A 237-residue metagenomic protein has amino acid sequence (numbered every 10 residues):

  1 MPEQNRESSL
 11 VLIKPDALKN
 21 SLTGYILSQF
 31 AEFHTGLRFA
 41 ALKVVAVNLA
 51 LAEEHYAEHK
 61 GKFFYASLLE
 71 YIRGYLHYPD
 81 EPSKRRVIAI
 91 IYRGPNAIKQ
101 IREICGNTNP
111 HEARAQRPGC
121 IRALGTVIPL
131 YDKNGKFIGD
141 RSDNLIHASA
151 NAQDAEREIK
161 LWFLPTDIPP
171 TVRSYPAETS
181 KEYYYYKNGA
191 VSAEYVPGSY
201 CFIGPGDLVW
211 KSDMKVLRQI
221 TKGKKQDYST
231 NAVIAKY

Functional and structural regions predicted by a protein language model:
M1-Y237: Non-catalytic terminal and connector segments of soluble metabolic enzymes
